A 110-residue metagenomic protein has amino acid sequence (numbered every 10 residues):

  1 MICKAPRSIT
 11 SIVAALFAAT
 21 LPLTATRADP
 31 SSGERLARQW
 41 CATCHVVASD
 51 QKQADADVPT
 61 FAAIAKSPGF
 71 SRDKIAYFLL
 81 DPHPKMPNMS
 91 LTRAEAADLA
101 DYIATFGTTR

Functional and structural regions predicted by a protein language model:
I2-V13: Bacterial N-terminal signal peptides that target proteins for export
S11-P22: Bacterial N-terminal signal peptides
L21-L36: Electrostatic cytochrome c docking/interface patches
E34, S49-A76: Gly/Gly-Pro-rich "capping" loops immediately C-terminal to redox-active cysteine motifs in periplasmic/lumenal
R38-A48, L99: The canonical Cys-X-X-Cys-His
Q39, A56, F70-D73, H83 (+1 more regions): Extracytoplasmic
R72-L80, A97-A100, A104: An amphipathic alpha-helix signature
S90-R110: C-terminal capping alpha-helices of c-type cytochrome domains
